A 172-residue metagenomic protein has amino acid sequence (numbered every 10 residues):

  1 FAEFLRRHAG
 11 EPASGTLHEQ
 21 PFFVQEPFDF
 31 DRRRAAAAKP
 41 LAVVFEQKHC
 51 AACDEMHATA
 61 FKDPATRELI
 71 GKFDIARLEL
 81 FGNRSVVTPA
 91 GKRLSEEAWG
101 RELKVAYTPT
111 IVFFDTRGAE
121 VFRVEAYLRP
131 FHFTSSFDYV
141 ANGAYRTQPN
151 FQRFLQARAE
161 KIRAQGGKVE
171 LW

Functional and structural regions predicted by a protein language model:
F1-E68, L80-W172: Proteins that catalyze or organize thiol-disulfide redox chemistry and the adjacent proteostasis machinery handling
D74-A76: Conserved beta-strand segments of alpha/beta enzyme cores
